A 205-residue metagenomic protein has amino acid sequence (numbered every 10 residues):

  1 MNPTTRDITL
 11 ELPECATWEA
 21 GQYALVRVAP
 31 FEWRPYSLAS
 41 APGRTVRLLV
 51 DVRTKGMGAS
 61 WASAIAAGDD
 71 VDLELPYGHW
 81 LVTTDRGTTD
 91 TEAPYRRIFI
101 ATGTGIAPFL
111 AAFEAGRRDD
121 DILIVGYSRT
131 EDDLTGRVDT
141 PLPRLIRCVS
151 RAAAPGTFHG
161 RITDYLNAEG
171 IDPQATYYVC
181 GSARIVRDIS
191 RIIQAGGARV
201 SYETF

Functional and structural regions predicted by a protein language model:
M1-E74: Ferredoxin-reductase
M57-F205: FNR/FR-type flavoprotein reductase catalytic core
